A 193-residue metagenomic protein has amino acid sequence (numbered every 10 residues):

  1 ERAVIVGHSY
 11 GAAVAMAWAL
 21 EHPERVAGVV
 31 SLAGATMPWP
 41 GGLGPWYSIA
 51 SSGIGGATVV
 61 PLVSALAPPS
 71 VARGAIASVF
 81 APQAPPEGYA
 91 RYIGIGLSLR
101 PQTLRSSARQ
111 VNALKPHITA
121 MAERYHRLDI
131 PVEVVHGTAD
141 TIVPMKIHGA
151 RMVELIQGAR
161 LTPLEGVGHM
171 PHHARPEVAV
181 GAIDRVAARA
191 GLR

Functional and structural regions predicted by a protein language model:
E1-S9: Alpha/beta-hydrolase fold nucleophile elbow
A12-P23, V29: Short glycine-enriched nucleophile-adjacent loop and the immediately C-terminal alpha-helix near the catalytic center
L20, V29-P61: Flexible "cap/lid" loop of the alpha/beta hydrolase fold
G42-P45, S64-R127: Conserved alpha/beta-hydrolase catalytic His-Asp/Glu region
A113, A139-V143: Acidic catalytic loop of the alpha/beta-hydrolase fold
M121-A122, M145-M152: Short alpha-helix in the alpha/beta-hydrolase fold that links the catalytic acid
L128, V134-H136, D140: Short beta-strand/loop motif that positions the catalytic acidic residue of the alpha/beta-hydrolase fold
Q157-R193: Catalytic active-site module of serine/aspartate enzymes centered on a nucleophile-bearing elbow/loop
